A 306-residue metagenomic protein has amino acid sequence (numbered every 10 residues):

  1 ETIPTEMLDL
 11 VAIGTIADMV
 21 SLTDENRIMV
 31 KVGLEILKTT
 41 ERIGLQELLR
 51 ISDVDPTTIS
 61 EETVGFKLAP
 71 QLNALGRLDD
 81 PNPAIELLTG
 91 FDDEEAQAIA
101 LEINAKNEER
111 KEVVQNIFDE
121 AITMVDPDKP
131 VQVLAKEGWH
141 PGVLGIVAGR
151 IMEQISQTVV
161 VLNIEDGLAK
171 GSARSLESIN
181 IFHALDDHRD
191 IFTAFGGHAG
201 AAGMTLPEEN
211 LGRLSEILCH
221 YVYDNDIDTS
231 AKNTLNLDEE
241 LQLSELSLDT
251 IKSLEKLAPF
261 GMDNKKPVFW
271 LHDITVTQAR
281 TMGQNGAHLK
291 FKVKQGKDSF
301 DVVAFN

Functional and structural regions predicted by a protein language model:
T2-L211, E240, T281-G283: Hydrophobic helix-and-loop "lid/oligomerization" segment in the mid-to-C-terminal part of catalytic domains
V133-A135, L235-Q242, F269-T275: Short amphipathic
R189-T193, H220-I227: A common structural junction motif
R213-I217, S244-A258: Short, low-order "capping/linker" segments at domain edges
D224-L235, G261: Intein/HINT protein-splicing elements and their conserved insertion hotspots or analogous self-processing inserts
D238, I251-K266: Non-catalytic interaction/regulatory segments
M262-F291: Structural detector for short beta-strands of small beta-barrel domains
K297-N306: Beta-strand/loop nucleic-acid-binding surfaces
